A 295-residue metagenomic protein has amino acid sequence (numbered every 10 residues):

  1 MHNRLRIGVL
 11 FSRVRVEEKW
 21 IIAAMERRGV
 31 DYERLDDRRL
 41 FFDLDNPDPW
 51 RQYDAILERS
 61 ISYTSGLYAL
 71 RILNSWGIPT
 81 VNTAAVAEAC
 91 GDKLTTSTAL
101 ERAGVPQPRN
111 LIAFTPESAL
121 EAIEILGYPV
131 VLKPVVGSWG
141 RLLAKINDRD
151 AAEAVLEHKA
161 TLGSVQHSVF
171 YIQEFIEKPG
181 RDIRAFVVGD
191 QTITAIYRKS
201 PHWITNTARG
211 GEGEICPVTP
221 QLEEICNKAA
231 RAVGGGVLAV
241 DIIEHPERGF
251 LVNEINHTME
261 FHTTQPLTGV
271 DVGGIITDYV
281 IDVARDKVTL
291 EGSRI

Functional and structural regions predicted by a protein language model:
M1-V86: ATP-binding N-terminal substructure of ATP-dependent carboxylate-amine bond-forming enzymes
H2-I7, F11, P47, N74-G77 (+3 more regions): Active-site nucleotide/adenylate-binding loops and adjacent lid/helix of ATP-dependent enzymes
V130, Y171, I193-T194, L238 (+1 more regions): Protein kinase-like catalytic core scaffold
G137, E177, D190, H245-R248: Short strand-connecting beta-turns/loops that link adjacent beta-strands
R141, R181-I183, D190, V240 (+1 more regions): Change "...and in nucleic-acid phosphodiester-cleaving endonucleases..." to "...and in nucleic-acid processing enzymes
A144-V233: Phosphate-binding site of ATP-dependent enzymes
I204-V252, G274-R294: A long amphipathic alpha-helix within ATP-dependent nucleotide-binding catalytic cores
N256-G269: Glycine-rich phosphate/pyrophosphate-binding beta-alpha loops
